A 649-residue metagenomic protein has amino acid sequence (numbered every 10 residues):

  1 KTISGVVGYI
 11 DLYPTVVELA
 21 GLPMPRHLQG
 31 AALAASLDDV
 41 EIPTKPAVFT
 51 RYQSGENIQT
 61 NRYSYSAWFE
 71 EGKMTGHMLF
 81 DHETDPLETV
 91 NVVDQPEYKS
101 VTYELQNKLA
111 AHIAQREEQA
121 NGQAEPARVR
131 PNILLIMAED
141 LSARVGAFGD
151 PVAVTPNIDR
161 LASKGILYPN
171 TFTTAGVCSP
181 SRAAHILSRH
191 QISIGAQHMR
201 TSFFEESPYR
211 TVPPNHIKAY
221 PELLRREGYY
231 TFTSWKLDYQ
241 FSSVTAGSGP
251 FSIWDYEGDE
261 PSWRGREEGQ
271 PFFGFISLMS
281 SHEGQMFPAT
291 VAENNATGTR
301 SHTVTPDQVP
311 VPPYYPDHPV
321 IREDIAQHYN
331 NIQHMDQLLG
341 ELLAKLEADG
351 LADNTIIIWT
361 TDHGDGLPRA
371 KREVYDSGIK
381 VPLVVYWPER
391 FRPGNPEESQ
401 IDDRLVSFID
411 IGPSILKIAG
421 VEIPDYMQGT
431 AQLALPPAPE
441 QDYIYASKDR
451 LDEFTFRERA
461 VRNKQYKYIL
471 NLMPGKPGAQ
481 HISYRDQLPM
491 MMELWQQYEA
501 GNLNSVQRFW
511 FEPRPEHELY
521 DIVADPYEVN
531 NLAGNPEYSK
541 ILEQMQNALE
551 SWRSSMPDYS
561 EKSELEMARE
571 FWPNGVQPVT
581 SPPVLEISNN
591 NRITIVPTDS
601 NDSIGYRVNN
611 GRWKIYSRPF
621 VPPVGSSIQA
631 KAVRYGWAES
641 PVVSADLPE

Functional and structural regions predicted by a protein language model:
K1, Q123, L135-A138, S142-K218 (+1 more regions): Active-site segment of extracytoplasmic enzymes that catalyze sulfate/phosphate-ester chemistry
K1-V6, L19-H27, A67-K73, Q95-T102 (+11 more regions): Active-site-proximal cap/lid insertion segments
G5, I10-H82, L87, H112-A124 (+4 more regions): C-terminal cap/loop subdomain of S1 sulfatases and analogous C-terminal strand-loop tails that border
Q29, R51-Q53, E118-G122, A147-A153 (+8 more regions): Short, solvent-exposed turn/loop segments enriched in Gly/Ser/Thr/Pro and often Arg
V40, P46-A47, R51, G55 (+3 more regions): Catalytic-site neighborhoods of secreted/periplasmic enzymes that process anionic sulfate/phosphate groups
N61-Y63, V129-L134, K164-P169, R226-T231 (+5 more regions): Loop/turn elements at helix/coil->beta-strand transitions in domains of secreted/extracellular proteins
P86, P151, S600-S603: Coil residues (strongly favoring Ser/Thr
A533, E543-N547, S554-E649: Short, compositionally stereotyped local motifs that mark structural "simplifiers"
